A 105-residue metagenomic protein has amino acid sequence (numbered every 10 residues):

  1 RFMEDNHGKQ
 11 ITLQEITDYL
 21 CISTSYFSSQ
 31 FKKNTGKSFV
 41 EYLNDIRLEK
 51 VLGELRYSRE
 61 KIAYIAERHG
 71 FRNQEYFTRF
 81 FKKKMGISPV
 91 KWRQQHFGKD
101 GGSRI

Functional and structural regions predicted by a protein language model:
R1, D5, Q10-Q14, K33-E75 (+1 more regions): Terminal helix-turn-helix DNA-binding modules in bacterial transcription factors
Y19, R68-H69, K84: Residues within the alpha-helical elements of helix-turn-helix
F27, F31, Y76-F77, F81: Short hydrophobic/aromatic patch on the recognition helix
